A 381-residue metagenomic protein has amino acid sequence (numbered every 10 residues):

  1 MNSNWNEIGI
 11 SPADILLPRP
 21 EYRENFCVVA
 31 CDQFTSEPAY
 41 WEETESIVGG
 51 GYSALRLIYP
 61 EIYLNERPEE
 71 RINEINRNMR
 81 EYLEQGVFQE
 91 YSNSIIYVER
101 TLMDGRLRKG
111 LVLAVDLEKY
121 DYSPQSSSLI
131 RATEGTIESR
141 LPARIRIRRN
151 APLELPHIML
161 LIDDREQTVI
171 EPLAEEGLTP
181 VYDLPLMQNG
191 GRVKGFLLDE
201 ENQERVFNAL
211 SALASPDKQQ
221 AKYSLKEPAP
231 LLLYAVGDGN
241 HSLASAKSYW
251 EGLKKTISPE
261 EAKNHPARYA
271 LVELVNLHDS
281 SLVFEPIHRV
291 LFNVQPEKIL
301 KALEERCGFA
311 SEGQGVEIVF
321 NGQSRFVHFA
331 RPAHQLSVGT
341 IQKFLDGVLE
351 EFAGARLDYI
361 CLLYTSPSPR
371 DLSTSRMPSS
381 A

Functional and structural regions predicted by a protein language model:
N2-M187: N-terminal extension/subdomain marker
P180-V193, V294-P296: Compact, glycine/acidic-enriched structural inserts
Q188-V206: Glycine-rich phosphate-binding "P-loop"
L213-P216, Q220-I257: Active-site beta-strand/loop microenvironment that shapes enzyme catalytic pockets
N240-K298: Catalytic or ion-translocation cores adjacent to nucleophile or general acid/base/metal-coordination motifs in diverse
L277-S337, I341: C-terminal amphipathic alpha-helical segment
Y364-P369: Conserved small/polar residues in nucleotide/adenosyl-binding loops
R376-A381: Hydrophobic alpha-helical segments, chiefly the membrane-spanning helices and signal/signal-anchor peptides
